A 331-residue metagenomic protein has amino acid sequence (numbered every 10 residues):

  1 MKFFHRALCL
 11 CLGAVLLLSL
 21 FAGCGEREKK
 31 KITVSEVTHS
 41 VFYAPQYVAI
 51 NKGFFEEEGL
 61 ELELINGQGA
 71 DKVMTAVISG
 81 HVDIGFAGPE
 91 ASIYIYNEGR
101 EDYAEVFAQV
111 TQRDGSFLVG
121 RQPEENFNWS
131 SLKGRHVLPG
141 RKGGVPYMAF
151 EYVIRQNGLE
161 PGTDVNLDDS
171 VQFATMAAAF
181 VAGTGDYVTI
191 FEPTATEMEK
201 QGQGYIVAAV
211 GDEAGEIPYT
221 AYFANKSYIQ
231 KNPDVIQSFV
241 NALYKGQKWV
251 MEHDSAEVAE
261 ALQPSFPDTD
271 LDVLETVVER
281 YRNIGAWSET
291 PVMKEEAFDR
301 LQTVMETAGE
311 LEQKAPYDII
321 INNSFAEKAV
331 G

Functional and structural regions predicted by a protein language model:
M1-K31, K328-G331: Short, low-complexity disordered leader/linker segments with a strong preference for bacterial N-terminal type II
S19, A49, F55, I95 (+4 more regions): Hydrophobic alpha-helix position signal
K30-E160, N166-Q172, A179, D186-P193 (+3 more regions): Short, glycine-/small- and polar/acidic-enriched structural segments that line small-molecule recognition paths
G59, Y96, E199-G202, N232-P233 (+1 more regions): Short, flexible helix/strand-to-coil boundary loops that buttress conserved ligand/catalytic motifs in alpha/beta
A91, Q172-F266: Pocket-lining segment of extracytoplasmic ligand-binding domains
Q156-N157, Q201, S265, A308: Alpha-helical structural context
Q230-E312: Secondary-structure end/capping motifs
Q302-G331: Conserved C-terminal helix/tail region of periplasmic/extracytoplasmic solute-binding proteins
